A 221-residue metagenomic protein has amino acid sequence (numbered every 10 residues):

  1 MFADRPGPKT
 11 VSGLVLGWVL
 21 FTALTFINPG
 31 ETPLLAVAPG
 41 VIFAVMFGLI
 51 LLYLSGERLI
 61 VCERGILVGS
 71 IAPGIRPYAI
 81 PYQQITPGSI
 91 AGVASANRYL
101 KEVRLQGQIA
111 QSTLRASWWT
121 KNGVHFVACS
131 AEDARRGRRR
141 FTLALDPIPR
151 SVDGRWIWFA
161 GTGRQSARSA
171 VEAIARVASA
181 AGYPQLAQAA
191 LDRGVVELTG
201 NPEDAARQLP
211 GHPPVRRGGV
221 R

Functional and structural regions predicted by a protein language model:
M1-L14, N97-K101, L105-W118: Conserved, charge-rich beta-strand/loop surface module that forms ligand/interface-binding patches within domains
M1-R58, R221: Alpha-helical transmembrane spans
A3-R5, C62, A91, V127-C129 (+1 more regions): A structural detector for beta-sheet-dominated domains
A44-V93: Conserved beta-hairpin
V61-C62, A79, V103-L105, W118-W119 (+1 more regions): Short beta-strand element of the conserved SAM-dependent methyltransferase core
L67-I80, A94-Q106, P184, A189: Alpha-helical membrane-embedding segments and immediately adjacent membrane-interface amphipathic helices
Y82-Q83, A110-L114, V124: Tryptophan-centric aromatic hotspots in well-structured domains and transmembrane helices
S117-R221: Terminal and domain-flanking low-complexity segments
